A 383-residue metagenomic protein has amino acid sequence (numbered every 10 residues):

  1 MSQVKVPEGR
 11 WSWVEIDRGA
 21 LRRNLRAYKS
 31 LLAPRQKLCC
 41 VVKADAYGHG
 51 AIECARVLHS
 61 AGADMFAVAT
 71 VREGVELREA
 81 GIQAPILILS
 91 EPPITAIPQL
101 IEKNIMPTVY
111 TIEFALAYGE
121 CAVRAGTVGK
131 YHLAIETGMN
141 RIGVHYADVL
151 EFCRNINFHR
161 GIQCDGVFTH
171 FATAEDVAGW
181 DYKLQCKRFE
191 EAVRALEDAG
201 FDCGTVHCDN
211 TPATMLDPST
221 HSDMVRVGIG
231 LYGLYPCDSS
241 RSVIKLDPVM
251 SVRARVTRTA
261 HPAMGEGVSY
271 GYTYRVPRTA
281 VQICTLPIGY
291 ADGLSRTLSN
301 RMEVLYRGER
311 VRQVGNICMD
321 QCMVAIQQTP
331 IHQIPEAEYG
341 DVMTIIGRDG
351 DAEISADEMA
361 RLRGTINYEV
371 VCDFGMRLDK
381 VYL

Functional and structural regions predicted by a protein language model:
S2, P7-E8, S12-R23, P34-H207: Active-site-proximal beta-alpha core segment in soluble small-molecule metabolic enzymes
S2-R18, R22, S30, R72-E73 (+6 more regions): Active-site anion/phosphate-binding pocket segments in diverse small-molecule metabolic enzymes
